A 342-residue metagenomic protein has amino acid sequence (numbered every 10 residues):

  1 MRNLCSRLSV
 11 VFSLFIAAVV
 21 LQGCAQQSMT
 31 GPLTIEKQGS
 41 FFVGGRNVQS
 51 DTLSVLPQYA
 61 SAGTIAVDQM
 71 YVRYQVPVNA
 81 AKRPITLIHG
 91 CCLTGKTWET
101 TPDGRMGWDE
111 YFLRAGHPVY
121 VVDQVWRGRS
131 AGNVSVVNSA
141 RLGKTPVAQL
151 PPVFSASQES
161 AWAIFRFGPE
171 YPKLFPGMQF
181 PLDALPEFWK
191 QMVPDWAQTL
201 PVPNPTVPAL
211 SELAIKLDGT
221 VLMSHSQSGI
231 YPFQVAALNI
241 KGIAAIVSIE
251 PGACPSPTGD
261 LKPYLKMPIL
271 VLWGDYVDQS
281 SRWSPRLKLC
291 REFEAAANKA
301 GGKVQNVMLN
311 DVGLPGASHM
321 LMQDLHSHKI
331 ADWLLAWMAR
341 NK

Functional and structural regions predicted by a protein language model:
Q27-A80: N-terminal cap/lid segment of alpha/beta-hydrolase-fold proteins
K82-C91: Short beta-strand element of the alpha/beta-hydrolase
R105-S130: Conserved alpha/beta-hydrolase
L200-V221: Conserved acidic catalytic loop of the alpha/beta-hydrolase fold
M223-P232: Gly/Ala-rich beta-loop-alpha elbow adjacent to hydrolase catalytic centers
S248-L309: The feature captures the conserved acid-bearing segment of alpha/beta-hydrolase catalytic domains
L314-G316, M320-K342: Catalytic active-site module of serine/aspartate enzymes centered on a nucleophile-bearing elbow/loop
